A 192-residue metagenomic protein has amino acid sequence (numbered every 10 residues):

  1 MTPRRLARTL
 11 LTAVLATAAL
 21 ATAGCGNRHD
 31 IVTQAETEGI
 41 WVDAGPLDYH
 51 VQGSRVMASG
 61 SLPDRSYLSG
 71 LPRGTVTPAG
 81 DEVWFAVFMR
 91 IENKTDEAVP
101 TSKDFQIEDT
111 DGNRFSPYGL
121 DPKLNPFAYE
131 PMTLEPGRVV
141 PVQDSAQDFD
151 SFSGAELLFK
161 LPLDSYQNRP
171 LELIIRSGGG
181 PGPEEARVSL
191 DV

Functional and structural regions predicted by a protein language model:
M1-A23: Sec-dependent bacterial lipoprotein signal peptides
C25-V192: Conserved functional micro-motifs across diverse proteins
